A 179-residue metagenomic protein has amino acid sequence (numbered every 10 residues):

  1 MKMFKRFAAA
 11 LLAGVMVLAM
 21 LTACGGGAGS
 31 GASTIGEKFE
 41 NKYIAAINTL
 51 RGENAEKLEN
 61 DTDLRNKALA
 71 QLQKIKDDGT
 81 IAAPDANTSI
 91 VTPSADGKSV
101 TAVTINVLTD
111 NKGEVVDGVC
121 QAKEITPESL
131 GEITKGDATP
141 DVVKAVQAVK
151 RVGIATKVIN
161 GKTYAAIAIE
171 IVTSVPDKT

Functional and structural regions predicted by a protein language model:
M1-L11: Bacterial Sec-dependent N-terminal signal peptides
K2, G14-V15, S33, E37: Short, low-structural-confidence N-terminal segments
L12-V17, E170: Short intrinsically disordered, low-complexity segments
A19-A23: C-terminal motif of bacterial Sec signal peptides marking the signal peptidase cleavage site
G26: Short, conserved catalytic or interaction motifs in soluble domains
G29-G97, A148-V152: Short, well-ordered surface patches within globular domains
P93-T179: A well-ordered secondary-structure block
